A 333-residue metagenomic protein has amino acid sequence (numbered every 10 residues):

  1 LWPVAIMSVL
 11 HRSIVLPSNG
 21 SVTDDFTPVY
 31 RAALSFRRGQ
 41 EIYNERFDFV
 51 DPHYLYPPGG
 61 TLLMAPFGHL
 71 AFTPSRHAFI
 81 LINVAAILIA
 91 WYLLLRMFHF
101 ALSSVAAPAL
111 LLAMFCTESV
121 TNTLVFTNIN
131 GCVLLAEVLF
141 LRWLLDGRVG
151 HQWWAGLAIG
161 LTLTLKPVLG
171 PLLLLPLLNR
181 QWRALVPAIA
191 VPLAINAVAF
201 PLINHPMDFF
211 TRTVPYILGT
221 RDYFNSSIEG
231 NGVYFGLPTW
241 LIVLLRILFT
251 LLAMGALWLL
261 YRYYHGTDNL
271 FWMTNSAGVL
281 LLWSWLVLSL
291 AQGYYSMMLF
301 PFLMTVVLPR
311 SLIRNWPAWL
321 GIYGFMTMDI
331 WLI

Functional and structural regions predicted by a protein language model:
L1-W153, W182-F300, M304-S311, W316-A318: Primarily membrane-embedded glycan-assembly and transfer machineries that use lipid-linked glycans
Q152-P167, P171-P176, V279-L286: Membrane-interface alpha helices of multi-pass inner-membrane proteins
P309-I333: Aromatic-enriched
